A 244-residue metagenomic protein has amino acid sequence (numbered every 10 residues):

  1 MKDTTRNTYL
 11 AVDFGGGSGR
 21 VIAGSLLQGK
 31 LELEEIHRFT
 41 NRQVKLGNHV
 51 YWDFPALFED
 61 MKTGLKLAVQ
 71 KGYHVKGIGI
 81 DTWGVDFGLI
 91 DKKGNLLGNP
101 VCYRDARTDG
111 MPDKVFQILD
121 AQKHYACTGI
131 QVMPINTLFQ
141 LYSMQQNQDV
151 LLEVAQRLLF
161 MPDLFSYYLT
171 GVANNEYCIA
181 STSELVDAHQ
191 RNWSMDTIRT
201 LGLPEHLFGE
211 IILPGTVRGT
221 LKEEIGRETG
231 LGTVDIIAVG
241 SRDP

Functional and structural regions predicted by a protein language model:
M1-G98, A126, G209, G226-I236: N-terminal glycine/serine-rich phosphate-binding loop of ATP-dependent small-molecule kinases, especially carbohydrate
F14-G16, H124-P244: Gly/Ser/Thr-rich active-site cleft segment
K45-N48, G110-K114, L185-D187: Short, charged, surface-exposed secondary-structure boundary motifs
N95-L96, K114, I118, K123: Hydrophobic or amphipathic alpha-helical targeting/insertion segments
V101: Surface "functional belts" at beta-alpha junctions
D105: Carbohydrate-associated surface elements
T108, I118, V132-P134: Gly/Ser-rich phosphate-binding catalytic loop and adjacent alpha/beta segment that cradle a phosphoryl group at enzyme
